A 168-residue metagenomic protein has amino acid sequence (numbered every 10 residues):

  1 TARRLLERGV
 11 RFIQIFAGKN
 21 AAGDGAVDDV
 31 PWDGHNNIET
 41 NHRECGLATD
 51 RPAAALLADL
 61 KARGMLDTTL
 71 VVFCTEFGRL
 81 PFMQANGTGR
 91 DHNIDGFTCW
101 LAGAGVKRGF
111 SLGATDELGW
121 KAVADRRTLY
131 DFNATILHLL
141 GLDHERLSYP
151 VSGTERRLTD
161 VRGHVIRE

Functional and structural regions predicted by a protein language model:
T1-E168: Ligand-binding pockets and gating/stacking loops
